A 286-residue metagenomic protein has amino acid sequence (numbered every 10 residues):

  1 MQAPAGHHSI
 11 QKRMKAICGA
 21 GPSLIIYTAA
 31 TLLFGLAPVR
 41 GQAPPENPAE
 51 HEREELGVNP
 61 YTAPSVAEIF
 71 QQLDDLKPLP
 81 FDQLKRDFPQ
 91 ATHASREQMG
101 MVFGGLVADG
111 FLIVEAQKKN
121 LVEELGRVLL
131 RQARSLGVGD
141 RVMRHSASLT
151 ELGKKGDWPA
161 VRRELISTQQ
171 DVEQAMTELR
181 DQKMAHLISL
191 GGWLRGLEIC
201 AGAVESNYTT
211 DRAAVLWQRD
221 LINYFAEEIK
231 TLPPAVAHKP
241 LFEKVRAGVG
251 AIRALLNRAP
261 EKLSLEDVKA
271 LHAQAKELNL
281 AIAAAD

Functional and structural regions predicted by a protein language model:
M1-A20: N-terminal secretory signal peptides that target proteins for export/translocation
P22-G35: Bacterial N-terminal signal peptides
V39-G41: Boundary at the C-terminal end of the N-terminal hydrophobic targeting segment
A43-L149: N-terminal Sec/ER secretory leader and immediately downstream segment of secreted/extracellular precursors
G110-Q117, L136, D140, A175-L179 (+4 more regions): Secondary-structure edge/capping motif, primarily at the C-terminal ends of alpha-helices and the immediately following
E123-R127, A147, L187-L190, R212-W217 (+2 more regions): Short, charged, amphipathic alpha-helical segments
L152-A235: Extended amphipathic alpha-helical interaction segments
P234-D286: A cross-kingdom marker for long, charged
